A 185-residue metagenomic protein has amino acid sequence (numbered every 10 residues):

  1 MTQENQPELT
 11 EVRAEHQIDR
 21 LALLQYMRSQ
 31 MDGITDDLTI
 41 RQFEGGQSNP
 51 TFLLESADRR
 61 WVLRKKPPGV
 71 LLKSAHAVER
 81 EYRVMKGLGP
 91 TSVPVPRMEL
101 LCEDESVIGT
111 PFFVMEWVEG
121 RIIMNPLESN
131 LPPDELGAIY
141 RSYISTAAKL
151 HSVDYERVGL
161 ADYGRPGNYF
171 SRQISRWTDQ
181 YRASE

Functional and structural regions predicted by a protein language model:
M1-T2, R60: N-terminal membrane/targeting module of cytochrome P450s
T2-L38: Juxta-kinase regulatory segment immediately upstream of eukaryotic protein kinase catalytic domains
D37-E185: ATP-binding pocket architecture of kinase catalytic cores
